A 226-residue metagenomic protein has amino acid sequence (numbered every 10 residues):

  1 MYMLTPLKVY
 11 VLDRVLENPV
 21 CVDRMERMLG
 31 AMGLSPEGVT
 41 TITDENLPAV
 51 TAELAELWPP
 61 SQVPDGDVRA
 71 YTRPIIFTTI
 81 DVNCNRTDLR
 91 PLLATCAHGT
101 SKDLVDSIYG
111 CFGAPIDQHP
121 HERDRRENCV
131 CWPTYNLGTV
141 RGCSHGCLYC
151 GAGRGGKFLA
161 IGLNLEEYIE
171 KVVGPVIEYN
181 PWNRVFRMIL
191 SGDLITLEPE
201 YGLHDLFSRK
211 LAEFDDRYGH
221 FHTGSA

Functional and structural regions predicted by a protein language model:
M1, V9-Y10, M28, C147 (+2 more regions): Generic low-polarity alpha-helical segments
M1-P133: Flexible, acidic/Gly-rich N-terminal and inter-domain linker regions that tether and position cofactor-handling modules
Y2-L4, H145-G146, N180-N183: Short, compositionally biased low-complexity segments
V15-E17, C143, L194: Residues that cap or initiate secondary-structure elements
D106-Y135, Y149-A226: Conserved Radical SAM active-site core
L137-C147: Cysteine-centered iron-sulfur cluster-binding motifs in ferredoxin-type domains/subunits of redox enzymes
